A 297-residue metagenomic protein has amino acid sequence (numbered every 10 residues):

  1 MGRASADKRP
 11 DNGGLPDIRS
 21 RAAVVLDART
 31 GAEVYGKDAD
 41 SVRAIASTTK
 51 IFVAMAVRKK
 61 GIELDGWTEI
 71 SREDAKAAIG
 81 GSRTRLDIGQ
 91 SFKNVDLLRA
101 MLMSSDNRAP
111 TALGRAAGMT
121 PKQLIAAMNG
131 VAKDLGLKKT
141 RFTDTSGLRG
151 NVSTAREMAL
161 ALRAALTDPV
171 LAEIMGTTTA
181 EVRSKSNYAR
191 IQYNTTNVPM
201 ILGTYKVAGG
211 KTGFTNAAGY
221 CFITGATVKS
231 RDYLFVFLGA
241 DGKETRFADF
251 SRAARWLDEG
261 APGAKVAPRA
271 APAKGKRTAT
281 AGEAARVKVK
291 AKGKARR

Functional and structural regions predicted by a protein language model:
M1-R156, L160-P169: Active-site-adjacent loops and short helices of periplasmic peptidoglycan-processing enzymes
G2-S20, N94, M119-R297: Penicillin-recognizing serine hydrolase domain
